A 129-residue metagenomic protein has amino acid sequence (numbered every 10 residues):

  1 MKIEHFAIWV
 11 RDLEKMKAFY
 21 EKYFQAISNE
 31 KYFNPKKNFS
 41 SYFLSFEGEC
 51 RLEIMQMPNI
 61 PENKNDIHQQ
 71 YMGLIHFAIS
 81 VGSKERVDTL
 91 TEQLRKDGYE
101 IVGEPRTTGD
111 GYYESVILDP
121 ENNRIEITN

Functional and structural regions predicted by a protein language model:
M1-K2, N129: Absolute protein N-terminus
K2-R11, Y42, F46, N65-Q93 (+1 more regions): Vicinal oxygen chelate
W9-R51: Core segments of cupin and vicinal oxygen chelate
E30, N63-D66: Short, P/G- and charge-enriched loop/turn segments at secondary-structure junctions
F43-S45, T91-N129: Vicinal oxygen chelate
R51-E53, R124: Short hydrophobic-acidic sequence motifs that mark active-site Asp/Glu residues
I54-Q56, N129: Residue-level recognition of conserved beta-strand positions in structured domain cores
Q56-E62: Acetyl-CoA-dependent GNAT
